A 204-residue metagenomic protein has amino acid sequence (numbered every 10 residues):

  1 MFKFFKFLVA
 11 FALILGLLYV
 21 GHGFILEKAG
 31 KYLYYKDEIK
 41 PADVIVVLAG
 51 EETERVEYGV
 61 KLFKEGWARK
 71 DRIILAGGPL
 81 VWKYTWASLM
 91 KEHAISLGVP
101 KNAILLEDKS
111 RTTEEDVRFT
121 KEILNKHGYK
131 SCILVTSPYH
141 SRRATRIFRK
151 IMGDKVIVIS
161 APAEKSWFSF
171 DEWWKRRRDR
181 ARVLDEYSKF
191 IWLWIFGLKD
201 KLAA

Functional and structural regions predicted by a protein language model:
M1-L8, S96, L202-A204: Short, Lys/Arg-enriched, disordered terminal segments
F2, T112, A181-D185: Residue-level recognition of hydrophobic positions within alpha-helical transmembrane segments
F2-Y35: N-terminal type II signal-anchor transmembrane helix that functions as the membrane-insertion/stop-transfer segment
L18-G21, I25, G59, I191-L198: Structural signature of transmembrane alpha-helix termini at the membrane-water interface
H22-K175: A structural signal for short, hydrophobic/glycine-enriched beta-strand patches
R176-A203: A transmembrane-helix-recognition feature enriched in membrane-embedded lipid enzymes and envelope glyco-/phospholipid
